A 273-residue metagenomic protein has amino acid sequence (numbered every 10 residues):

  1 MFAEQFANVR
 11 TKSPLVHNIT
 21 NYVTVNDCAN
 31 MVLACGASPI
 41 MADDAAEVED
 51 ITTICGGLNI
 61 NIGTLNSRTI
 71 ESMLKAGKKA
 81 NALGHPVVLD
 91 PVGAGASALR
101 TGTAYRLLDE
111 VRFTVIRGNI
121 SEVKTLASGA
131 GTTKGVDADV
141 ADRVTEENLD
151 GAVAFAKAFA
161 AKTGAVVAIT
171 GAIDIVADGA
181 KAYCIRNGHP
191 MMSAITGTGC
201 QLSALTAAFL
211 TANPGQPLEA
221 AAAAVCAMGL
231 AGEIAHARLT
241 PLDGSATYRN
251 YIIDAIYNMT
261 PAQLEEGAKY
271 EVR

Functional and structural regions predicted by a protein language model:
M1-M41: Glycine-rich phosphate/adenosyl-contacting loop at the front of the ribokinase-like
M31-L89: Active-site cofactor/substrate anionic-group-binding motifs, chiefly glycine- and Lys/Arg-rich phosphate-binding loops
T69-G118: Glycine/small-residue-rich loop that forms an oxyanion/phosphate-binding "nest" at active or ligand-binding sites
T101-A182: Conserved phosphate/ATP/ADP-binding segment of small-molecule kinases
R186-T196: Short pre-catalytic strand/loop immediately N-terminal to key active-site residues, enriched for Gly-Thr
T196, L205-Y248: Conserved post-catalytic alpha-helical subdomain immediately downstream of the catalytic base and nucleotide-binding
L230-R273: Charged C-terminal helix
